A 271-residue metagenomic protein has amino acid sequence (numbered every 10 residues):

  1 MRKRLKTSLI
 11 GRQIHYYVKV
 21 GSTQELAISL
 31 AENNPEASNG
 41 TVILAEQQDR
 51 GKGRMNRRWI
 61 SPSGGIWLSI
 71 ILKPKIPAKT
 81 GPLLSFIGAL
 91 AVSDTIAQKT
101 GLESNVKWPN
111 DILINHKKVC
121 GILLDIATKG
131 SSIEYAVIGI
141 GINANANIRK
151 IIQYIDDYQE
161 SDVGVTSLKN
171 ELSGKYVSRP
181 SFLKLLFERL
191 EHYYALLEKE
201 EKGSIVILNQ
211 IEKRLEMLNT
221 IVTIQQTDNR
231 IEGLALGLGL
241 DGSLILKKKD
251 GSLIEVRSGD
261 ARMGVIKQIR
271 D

Functional and structural regions predicted by a protein language model:
M1-Q98, K118-C120, I126-A127, Y176-V177 (+2 more regions): N-terminal lobe of the biotin/lipoate ligase/transferase fold
L9, F86-S104, I114-D271: Long, positively charged amphipathic alpha-helical accessory segments at protein N-termini or as interdomain linkers
V18, V106-W108: Short loop/edge segments at beta-strand edges and connector loops that shape dinucleotide/nucleotide cofactor-binding
D111: Conserved active-site carboxylates
